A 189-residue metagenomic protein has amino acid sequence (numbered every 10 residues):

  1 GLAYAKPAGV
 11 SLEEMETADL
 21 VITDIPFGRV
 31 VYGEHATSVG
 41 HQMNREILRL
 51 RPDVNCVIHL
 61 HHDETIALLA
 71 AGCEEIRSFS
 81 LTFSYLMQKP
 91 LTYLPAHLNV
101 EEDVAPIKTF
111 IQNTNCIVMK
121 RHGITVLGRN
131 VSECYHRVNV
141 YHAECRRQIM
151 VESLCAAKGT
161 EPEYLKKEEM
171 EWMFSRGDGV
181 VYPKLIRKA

Functional and structural regions predicted by a protein language model:
G1-A189: Glycine-rich flexible loops
